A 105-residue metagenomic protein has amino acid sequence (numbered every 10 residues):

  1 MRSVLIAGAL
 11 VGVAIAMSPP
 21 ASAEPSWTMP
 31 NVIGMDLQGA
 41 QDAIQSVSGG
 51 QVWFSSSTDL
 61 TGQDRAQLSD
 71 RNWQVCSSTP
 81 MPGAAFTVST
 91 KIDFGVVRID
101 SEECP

Functional and structural regions predicted by a protein language model:
M1-P105: Ligand-recognition elements built from short beta-strands and adjacent flexible loops
